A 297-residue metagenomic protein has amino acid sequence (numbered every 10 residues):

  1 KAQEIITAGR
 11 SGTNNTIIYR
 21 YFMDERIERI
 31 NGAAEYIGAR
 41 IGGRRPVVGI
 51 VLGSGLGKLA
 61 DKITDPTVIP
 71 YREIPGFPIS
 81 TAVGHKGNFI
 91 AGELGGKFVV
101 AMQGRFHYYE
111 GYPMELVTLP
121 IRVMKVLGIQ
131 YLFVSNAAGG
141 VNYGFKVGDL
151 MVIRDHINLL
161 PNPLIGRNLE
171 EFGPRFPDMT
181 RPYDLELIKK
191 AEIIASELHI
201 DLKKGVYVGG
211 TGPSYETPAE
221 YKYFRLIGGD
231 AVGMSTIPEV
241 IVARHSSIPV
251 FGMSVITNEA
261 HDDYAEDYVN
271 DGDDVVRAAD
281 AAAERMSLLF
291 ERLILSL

Functional and structural regions predicted by a protein language model:
K1-F22: N-terminal amphipathic/basic-hydrophobic helices that include classical n-h-c signal peptides and signal-anchor
F22-M179: Metabolite-binding pocket within alpha/beta catalytic cores that recognizes anionic/polar moieties
Y36, R40, E186, K190-I200 (+1 more regions): Generic non-transmembrane alpha-helical segments
K125-V126, R225, R244: Non-catalytic positions within long, well-ordered alpha-helices that form the structural scaffold/packing of enzyme
L169-Y207: Metal-dependent peptidase/peptidase-like ectodomains
E197-D230: Active-site/ligand-binding-proximal alpha/beta "capping" segment
M234-D273: Zn-dependent metallopeptidase/amidohydrolase metal-coordination segment
H261-L297: His/Asp/Glu-rich mid-to-C-terminal helical/loop segments that flank catalytic regions of hydrolases
